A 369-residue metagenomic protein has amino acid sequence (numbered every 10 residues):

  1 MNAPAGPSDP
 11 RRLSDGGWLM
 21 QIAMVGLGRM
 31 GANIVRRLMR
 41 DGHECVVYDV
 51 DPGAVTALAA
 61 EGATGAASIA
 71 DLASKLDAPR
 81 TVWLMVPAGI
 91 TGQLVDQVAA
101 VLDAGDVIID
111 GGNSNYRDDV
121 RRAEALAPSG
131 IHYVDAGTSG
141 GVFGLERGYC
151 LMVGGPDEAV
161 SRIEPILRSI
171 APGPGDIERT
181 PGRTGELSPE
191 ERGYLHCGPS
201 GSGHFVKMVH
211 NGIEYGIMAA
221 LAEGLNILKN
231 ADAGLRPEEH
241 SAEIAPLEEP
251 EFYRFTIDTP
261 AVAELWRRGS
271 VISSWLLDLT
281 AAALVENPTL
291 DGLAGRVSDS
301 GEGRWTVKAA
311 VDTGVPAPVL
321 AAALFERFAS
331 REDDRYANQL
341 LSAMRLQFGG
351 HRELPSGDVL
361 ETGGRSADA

Functional and structural regions predicted by a protein language model:
P7, R11-T81, G105, V142-L145 (+1 more regions): NAD(P)+-binding Rossmann beta1-loop-alpha1 motif at the extreme N-terminus of oxidoreductases
D15-L27, R36, R168, P174-M208 (+1 more regions): NAD(P)-dependent Rossmann-like dehydrogenase/reductase catalytic/cofactor-binding core
A66-A67, D110, P128, H132-A136 (+3 more regions): General beta-strand structural signal in soluble alpha/beta enzymes
A70, V82-V98, N115-D118: Beta-loop-alpha module in the N-terminal Rossmann-like domain of NAD(P)-dependent dehydrogenases, especially those
V86-A88, N113, T138, A171: Short glycine-/small-residue-rich Rossmann-like dinucleotide-binding loops
V107, G111-V160: Rossmann-fold NAD(P)-binding glycine/threonine-rich loop
E146-A171, K207-Y215: Short beta-strand and adjoining strand-loop segment in the mid-core of the Rossmann-like NAD(P)-dependent dehydrogenase
